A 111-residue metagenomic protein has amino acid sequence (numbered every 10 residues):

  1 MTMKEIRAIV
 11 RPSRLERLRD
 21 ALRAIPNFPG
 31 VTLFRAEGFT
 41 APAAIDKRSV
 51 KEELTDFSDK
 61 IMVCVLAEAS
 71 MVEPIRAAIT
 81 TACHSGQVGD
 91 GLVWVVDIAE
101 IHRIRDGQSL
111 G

Functional and structural regions predicted by a protein language model:
M1-G111: Positively charged, small/polar-rich N-terminal and surface patches that mediate targeting and assembly and bind
